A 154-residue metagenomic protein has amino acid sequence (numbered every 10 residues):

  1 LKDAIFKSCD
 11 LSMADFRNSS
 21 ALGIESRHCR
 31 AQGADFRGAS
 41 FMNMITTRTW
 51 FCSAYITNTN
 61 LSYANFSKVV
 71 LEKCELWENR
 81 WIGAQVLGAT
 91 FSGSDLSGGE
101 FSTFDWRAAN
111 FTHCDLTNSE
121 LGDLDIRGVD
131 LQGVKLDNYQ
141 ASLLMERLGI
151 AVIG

Functional and structural regions predicted by a protein language model:
L1-G154: Tandem repeat scaffolds
